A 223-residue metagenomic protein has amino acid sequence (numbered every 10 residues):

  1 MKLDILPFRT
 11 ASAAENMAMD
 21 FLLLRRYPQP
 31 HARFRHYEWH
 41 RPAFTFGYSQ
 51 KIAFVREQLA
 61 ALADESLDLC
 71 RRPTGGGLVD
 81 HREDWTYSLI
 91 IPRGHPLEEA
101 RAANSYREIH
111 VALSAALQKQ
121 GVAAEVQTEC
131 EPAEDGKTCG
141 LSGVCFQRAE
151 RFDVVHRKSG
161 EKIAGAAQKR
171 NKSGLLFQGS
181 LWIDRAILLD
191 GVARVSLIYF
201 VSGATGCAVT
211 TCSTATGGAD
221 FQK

Functional and structural regions predicted by a protein language model:
M1-D64, D68-R72, L78, G143 (+2 more regions): Active-site loop/lid in soluble adenylation, ligation, and acyl-transfer enzymes
E15, R101-A112, A193: Short amphipathic alpha-helical segments
H40, R82, R157-S159, N171-K172: Short acidic-glycine loop/turn motifs at beta-strand connectors
V55-E57, L97-A102, I187-A193: Short, conserved charged micro-motifs
G77, H81-P96: Residues forming anionic-ligand binding surfaces in small-molecule and nucleic-acid pockets of primarily soluble enzymes
H110-C139, K169-K223: Long, positively charged amphipathic alpha-helical accessory segments at protein N-termini or as interdomain linkers
G136-H156: Structured beta-strand/loop patches that form or line metal/cofactor-binding pockets in enzymes
